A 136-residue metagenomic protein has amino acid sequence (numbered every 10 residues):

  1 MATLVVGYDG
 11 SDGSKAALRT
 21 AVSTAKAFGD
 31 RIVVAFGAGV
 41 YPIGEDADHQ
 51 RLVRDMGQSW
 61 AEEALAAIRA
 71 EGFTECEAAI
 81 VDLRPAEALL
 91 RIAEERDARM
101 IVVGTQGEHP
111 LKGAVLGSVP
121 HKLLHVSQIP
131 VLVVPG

Functional and structural regions predicted by a protein language model:
A2-A47, R51, E71, C76: Small/aliphatic-rich secondary-structure junction motif
T20, L52-A64, A88: Short, solvent-exposed amphipathic alpha-helices that sit in or adjacent to ligand/effector-binding or catalytic
V22, L65-A66, H121: Active-site phosphate/pyrophosphate- and oxyanion-stabilizing loops and adjacent acidic/basic residues in soluble
K26, R91-E94, H125: Solvent-exposed polar/charged
H49-V53, E94-R96, V119-P120: Short, hinge-like loop/turn segments at secondary-structure boundaries
A66-I101: Structural beta-alpha unit
M100-H125, G136: Glycine-rich, Arg-bearing micro-motifs that act as flexible, cationic patches
